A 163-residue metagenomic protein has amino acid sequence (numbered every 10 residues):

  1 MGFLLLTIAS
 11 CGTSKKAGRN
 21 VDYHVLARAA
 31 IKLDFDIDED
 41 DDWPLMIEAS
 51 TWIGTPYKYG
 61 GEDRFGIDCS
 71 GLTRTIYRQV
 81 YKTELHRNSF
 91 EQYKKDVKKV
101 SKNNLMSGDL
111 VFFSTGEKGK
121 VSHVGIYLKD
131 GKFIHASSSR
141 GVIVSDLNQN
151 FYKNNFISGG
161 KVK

Functional and structural regions predicted by a protein language model:
M1-G2: Sec-dependent signal peptide recognition, specifically the positively charged N-region followed immediately by
T7-S10: C-terminal motif of bacterial Sec signal peptides marking the signal peptidase cleavage site
G12-L26, K32-I37, K99-V100, E117 (+2 more regions): Aromatic- and glycine-rich peptidoglycan recognition patches
N20, V25-F65: Post-signal-peptide N-terminal segment of Sec-exported extracytoplasmic proteins
K32-L33, T55-S107: Catalytic cysteine-centered active-site loop
D42-M46, S50, S70-R74, L105 (+1 more regions): Extracytoplasmic/secreted envelope proteins and their assembly/folding machinery, especially bacterial periplasmic
G108-L110, G131: Structural motif
